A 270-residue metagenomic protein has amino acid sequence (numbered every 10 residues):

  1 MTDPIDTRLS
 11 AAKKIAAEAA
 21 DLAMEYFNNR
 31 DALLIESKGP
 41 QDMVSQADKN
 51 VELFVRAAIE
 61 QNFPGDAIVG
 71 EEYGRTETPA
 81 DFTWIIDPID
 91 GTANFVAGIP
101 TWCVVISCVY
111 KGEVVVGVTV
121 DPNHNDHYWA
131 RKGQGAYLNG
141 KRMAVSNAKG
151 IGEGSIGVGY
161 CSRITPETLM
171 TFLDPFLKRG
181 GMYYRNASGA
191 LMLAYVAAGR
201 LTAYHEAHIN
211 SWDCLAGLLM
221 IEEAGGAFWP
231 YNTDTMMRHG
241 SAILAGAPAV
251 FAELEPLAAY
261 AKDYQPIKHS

Functional and structural regions predicted by a protein language model:
M1-I89, Y264-S270: N-terminal subdomain of lithium-sensitive/metallo-dependent phosphomonoesterases centered on the IMPase/IPPase/PAP
A12, A16-A19, G117, G217 (+1 more regions): Small-residue (primarily alanine) positions within well-ordered alpha-helices, especially packing/interaction faces
A23, D48, I59, T92 (+6 more regions): Residue-level signal for inorganic ion chemistry
E36, T76-T78, K111, W129 (+2 more regions): Solvent-exposed alpha-helices and their adjacent loops that cap or buttress functional pockets in soluble metabolic
D48, F95-G98, R185-N186: Short glycine/threonine-rich catalytic loop with a Thr-x-Gly-x-Asp
T78-Y137: DPxDG-like acidic metal-binding loop motif
V109-E113, N123, K132-G135, K141 (+3 more regions): Short loop segments at secondary-structure junctions
A144-S270: An extended, acidic
